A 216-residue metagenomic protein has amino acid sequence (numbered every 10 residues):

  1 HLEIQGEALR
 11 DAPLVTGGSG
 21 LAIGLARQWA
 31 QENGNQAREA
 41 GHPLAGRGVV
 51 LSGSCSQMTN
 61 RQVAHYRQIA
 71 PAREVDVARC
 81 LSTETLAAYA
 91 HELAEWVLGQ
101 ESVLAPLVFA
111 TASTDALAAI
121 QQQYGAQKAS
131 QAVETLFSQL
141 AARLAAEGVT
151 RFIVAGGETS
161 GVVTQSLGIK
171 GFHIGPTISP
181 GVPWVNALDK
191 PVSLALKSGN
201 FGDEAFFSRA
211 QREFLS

Functional and structural regions predicted by a protein language model:
H1-S216: Active-site catalytic microenvironments in core metabolic enzymes, especially phosphate/sugar-handling
